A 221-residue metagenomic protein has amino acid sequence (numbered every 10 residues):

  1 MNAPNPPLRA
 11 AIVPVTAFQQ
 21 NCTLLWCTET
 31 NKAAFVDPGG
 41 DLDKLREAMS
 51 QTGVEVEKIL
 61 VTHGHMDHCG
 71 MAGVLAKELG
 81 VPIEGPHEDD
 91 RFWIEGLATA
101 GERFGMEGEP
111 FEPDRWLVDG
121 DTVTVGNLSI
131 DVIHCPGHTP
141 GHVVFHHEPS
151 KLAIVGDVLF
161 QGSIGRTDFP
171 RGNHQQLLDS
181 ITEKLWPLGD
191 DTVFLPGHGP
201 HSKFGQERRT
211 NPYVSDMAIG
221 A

Functional and structural regions predicted by a protein language model:
M1-N5, E107-G108: Short, conserved catalytic or adaptor-binding loops enriched in Gly and charged residues
A3-T52, V144-G156: Conserved beta-strand hairpin/beta-sheet module of binuclear metal-dependent hydrolase folds, prominently
I12, L24, F35, W116 (+3 more regions): Conserved beta-strand positions that form and line the central face of beta-propeller blades
V13-V15, M106-E107, E112-D114, H134-P136: Short Gly/Pro-enriched turn/cap motifs at secondary-structure boundaries
E29-T30, G40, M66, D90 (+4 more regions): Short, glycine/acidic-enriched loop or turn micro-motifs at the edges of active sites
A33, G40-L128, R209-M217: Active-site HxH/HxHxD metal-binding segment of metal-dependent hydrolases
F35-V36, E57-G64, I83-H87, H134-G137 (+2 more regions): Active-site neighborhood of phospho(di)ester-bond hydrolases with catalytic His/Asp-centered motifs
T99-E102, T122, L128-A221: Metallo-beta-lactamase
